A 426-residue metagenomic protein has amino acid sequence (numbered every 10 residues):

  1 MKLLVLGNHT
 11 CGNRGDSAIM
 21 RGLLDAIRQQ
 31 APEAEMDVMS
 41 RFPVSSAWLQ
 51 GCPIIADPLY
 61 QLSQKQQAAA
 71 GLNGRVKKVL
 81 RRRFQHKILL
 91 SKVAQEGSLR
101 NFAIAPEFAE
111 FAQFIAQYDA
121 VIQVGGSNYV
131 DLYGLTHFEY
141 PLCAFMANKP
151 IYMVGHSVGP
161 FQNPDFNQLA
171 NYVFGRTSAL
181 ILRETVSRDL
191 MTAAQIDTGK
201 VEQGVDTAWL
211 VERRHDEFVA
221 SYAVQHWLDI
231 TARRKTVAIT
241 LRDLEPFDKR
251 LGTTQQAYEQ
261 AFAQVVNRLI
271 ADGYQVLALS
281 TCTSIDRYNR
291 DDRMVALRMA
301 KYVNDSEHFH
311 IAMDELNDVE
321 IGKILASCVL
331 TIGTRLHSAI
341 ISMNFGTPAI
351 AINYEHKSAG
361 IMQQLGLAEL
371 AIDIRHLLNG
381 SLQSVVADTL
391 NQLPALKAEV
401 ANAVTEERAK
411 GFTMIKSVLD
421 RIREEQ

Functional and structural regions predicted by a protein language model:
M1-Q426: Active-site anion-handling motifs in enzyme catalytic cores
